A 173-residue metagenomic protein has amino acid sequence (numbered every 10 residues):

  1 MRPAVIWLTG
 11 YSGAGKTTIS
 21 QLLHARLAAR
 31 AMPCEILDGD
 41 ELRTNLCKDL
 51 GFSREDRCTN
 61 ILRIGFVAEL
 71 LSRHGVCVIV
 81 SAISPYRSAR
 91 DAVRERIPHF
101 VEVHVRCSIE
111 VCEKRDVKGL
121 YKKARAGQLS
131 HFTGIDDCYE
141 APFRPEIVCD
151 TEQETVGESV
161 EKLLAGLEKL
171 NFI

Functional and structural regions predicted by a protein language model:
M1-V5: Extreme N-terminal, non-catalytic leader segments that precede Walker-type/kinase nucleotide-binding cores
L8: Hydrophobic anchor at the beta1->P-loop junction of P-loop NTPases
S12: The conserved Walker
K16: Conserved lysine of the Walker
Q21-E69: Conserved substrate/cofactor phosphate-moiety recognition/catalytic segment in nucleotide-dependent phosphotransferases
A29, I36, F100-H104, E146-V148: Conserved beta-strand scaffold positions in the cores of enzyme catalytic domains, especially in NTP/NDP-utilizing
N45, D49-G51, D56, A68-R125 (+1 more regions): ATP-dependent NMP and nucleoside kinases share a basic, alpha-helical "lid"
R106-I109, K114-K162, I173: Small-molecule kinase domains that catalyze NTP-dependent phosphoryl transfer to phosphate-bearing small molecules
